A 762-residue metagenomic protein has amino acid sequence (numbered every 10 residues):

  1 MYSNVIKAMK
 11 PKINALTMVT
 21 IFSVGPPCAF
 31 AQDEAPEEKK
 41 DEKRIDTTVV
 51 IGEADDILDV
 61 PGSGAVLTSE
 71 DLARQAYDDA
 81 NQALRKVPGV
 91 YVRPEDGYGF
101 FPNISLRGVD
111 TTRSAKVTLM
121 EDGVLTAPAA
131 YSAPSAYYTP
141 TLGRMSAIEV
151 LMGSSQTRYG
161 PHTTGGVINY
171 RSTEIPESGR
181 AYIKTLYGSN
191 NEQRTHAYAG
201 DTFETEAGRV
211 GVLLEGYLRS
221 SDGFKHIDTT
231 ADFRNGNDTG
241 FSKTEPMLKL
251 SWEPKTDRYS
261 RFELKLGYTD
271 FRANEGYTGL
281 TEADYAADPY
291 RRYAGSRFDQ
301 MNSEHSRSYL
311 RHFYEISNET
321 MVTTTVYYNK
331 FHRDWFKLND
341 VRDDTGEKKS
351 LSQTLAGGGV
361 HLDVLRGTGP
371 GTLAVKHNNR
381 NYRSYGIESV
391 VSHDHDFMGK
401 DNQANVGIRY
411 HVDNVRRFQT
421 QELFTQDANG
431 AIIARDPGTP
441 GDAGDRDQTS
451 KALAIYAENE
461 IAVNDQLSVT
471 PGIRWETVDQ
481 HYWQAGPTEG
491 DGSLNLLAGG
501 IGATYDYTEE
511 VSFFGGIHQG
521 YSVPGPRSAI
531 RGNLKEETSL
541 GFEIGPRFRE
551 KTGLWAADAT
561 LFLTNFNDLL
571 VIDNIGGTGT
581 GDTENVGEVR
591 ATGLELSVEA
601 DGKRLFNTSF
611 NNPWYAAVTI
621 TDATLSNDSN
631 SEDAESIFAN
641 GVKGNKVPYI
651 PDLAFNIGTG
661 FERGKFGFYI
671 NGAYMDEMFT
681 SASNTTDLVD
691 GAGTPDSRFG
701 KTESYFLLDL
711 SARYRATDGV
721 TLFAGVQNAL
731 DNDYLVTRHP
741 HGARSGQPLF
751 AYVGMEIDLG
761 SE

Functional and structural regions predicted by a protein language model:
N14-T17, A31-Q32, G200, Y217 (+10 more regions): Conserved C-terminal beta-signal and adjacent last beta-strands/turns of outer-membrane beta-barrel proteins
Q32-A73, N81, E315, A559-T560 (+1 more regions): Short, acidic, small-residue-rich periplasmic hinge/interaction motif at the N-terminus of Gram-negative outer-membrane
E34, K39, S392-H393, N464-D465 (+5 more regions): Gram-negative outer-membrane beta-barrel transporters
N81-V124, P128: Extracytoplasmic beta-strand/coil segments of soluble accessory domains associated with Gram-negative outer-membrane
V124-M152: Short acidic/polar hinge/loop motifs at secondary-structure boundaries that mediate gating or recognition
R180, Y187-S220, T229-G276, Q300-R311 (+3 more regions): Transmembrane beta-barrel wall of Gram-negative outer-membrane proteins
S260-E263, S303-A485: Face-selective signature of the C-terminal outer-membrane beta-barrel domain
R311-E315, M321-N339, D506, S512-G516 (+3 more regions): Membrane-embedded beta-barrel scaffold of Gram-negative outer-membrane proteins
